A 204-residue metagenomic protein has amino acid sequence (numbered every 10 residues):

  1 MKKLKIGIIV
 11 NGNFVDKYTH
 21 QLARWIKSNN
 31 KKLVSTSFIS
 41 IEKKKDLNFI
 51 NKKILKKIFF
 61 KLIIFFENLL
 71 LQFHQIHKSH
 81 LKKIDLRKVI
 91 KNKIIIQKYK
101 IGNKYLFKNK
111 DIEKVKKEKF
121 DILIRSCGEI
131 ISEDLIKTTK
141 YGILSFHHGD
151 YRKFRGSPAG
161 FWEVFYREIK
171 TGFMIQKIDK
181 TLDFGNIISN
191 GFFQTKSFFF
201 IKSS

Functional and structural regions predicted by a protein language model:
M1-S204: One-carbon transfer enzymes
